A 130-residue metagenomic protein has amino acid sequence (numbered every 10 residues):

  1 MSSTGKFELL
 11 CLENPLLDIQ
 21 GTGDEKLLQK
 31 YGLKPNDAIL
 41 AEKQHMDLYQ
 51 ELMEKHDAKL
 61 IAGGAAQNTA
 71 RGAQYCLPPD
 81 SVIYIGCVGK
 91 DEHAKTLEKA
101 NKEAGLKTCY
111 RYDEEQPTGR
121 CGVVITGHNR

Functional and structural regions predicted by a protein language model:
S2-I83, E92-K95: Glycine-rich phosphate/adenosyl-contacting loop at the front of the ribokinase-like
F7, T118-R120: Change "...and in nucleic-acid phosphodiester-cleaving endonucleases..." to "...and in nucleic-acid processing enzymes
E13, G86-V88, T126: Short beta-strand/turn micro-motifs composed of small residues that flank or help shape donor/cofactor-binding pockets
L28-Q29, A100-E103, T126-R130: Short, hinge-like loop/turn segments at secondary-structure boundaries
I83-G86, C109-Y110: Short catalytic-loop micro-motif centered on adjacent basic/acidic residues
G86, K90, A94-E103: Short, electropositive alpha-helical surface patch
A100-P117: A glycine-rich helix N-cap at a beta->alpha junction
C109-D113, C121-R130: Conserved phosphate-binding/catalytic loop of the ribokinase/pfkB sugar-kinase fold
